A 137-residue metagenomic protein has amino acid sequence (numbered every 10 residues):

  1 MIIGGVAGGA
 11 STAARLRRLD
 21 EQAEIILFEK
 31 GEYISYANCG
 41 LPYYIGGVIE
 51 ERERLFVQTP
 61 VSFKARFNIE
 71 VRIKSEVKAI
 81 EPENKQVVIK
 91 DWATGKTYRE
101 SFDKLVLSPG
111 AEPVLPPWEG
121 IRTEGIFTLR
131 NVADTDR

Functional and structural regions predicted by a protein language model:
M1-E76, R137: Beta1-alpha1 glycine-rich phosphate/pyrophosphate-binding loop at the start of Rossmann-like nucleotide-binding domains
V61-R137: FAD-binding core/adjacent interface of flavoenzyme oxidoreductases
